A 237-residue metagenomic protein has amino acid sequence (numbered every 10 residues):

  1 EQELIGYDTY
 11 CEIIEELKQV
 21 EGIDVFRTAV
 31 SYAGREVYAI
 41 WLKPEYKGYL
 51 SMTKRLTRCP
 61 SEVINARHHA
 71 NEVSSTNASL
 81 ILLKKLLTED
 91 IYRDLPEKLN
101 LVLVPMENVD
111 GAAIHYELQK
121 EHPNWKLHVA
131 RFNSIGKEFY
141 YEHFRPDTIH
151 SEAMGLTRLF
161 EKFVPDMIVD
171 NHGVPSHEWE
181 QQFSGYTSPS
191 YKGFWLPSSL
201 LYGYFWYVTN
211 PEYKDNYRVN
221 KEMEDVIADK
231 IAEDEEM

Functional and structural regions predicted by a protein language model:
E1, T187-Y191, E236-M237: Charged, glycine/proline-rich intrinsically disordered loops and linkers
E1-Y38: Short glycine- and acidic-rich boundary segments immediately preceding or forming the N-terminal edge of structured
A39-R58: Short beta-strand-to-loop junctions in surface cap/lid or active-site-entrance loops
L56-S61, V73-K214: Active-site/substrate-binding loop(s) of hydrolase catalytic cores
V63-A66: Short hydrophobic beta-strand that contains or immediately precedes a catalytic carboxylate
G203-M237: A conserved mid-domain beta-alpha-beta active-site/ligand-binding segment of alpha/beta enzyme cores
